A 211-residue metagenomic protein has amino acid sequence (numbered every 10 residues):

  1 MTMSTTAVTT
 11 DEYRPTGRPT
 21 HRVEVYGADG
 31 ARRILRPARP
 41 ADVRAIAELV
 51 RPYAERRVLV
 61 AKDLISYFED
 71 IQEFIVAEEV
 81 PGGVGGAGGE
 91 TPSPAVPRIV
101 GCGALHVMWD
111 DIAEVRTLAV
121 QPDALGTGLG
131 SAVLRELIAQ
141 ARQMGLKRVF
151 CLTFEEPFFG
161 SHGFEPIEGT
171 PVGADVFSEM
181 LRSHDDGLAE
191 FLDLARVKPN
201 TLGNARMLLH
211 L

Functional and structural regions predicted by a protein language model:
T2-T10, T16, A87, T91 (+1 more regions): Ala/Thr-enriched low-complexity intrinsically disordered regions
V8, R14-V60, E78, R98 (+1 more regions): Short amphipathic alpha-helix that is part of the acyltransferase structural core
Y53-A54, I167-G169, D185: Short, hinge-like loop/turn segments at secondary-structure boundaries
V58-I75, E79-V80, G101-V120: A conserved beta-strand-loop-helix scaffold within acyl/acetyltransferase catalytic domains
V120, G126-A139, F150-C151: Conserved acetyl-CoA-binding loop-helix of GNAT-fold acetyltransferases
Q143, K147, T153-L181: Conserved active-site alpha-helix within GNAT-family acetyltransferase domains
V172-L211: C-terminal "cap" of GNAT-fold acetyltransferases
